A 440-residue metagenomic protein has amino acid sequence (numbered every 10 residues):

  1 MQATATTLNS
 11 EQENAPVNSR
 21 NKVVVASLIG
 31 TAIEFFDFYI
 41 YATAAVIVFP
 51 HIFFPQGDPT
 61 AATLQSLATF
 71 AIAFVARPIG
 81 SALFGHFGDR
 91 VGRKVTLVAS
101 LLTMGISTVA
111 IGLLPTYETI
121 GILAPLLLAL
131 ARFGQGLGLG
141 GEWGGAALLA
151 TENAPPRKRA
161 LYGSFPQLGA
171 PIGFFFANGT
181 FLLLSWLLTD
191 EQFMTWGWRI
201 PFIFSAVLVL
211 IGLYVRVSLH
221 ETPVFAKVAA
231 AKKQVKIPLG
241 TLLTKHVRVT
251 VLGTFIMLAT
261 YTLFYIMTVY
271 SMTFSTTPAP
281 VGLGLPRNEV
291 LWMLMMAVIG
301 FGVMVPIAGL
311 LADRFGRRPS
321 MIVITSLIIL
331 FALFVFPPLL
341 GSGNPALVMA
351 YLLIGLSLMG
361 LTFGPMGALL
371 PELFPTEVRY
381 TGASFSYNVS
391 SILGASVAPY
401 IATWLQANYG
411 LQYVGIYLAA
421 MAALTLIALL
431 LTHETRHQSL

Functional and structural regions predicted by a protein language model:
A42-T43, H246-F301, G394-A398: Extracytoplasmic gate region of multi-pass secondary transporters
A45-R77: Extracellular/periplasmic helix-loop-helix junction of adjacent transmembrane segments in MFS-like secondary
L67-H86, G105-S107, M295-A308: Central cavity-lining transmembrane alpha-helices of secondary-active solute carriers, predominantly the Major
R90-L102, R314-S326: Cytoplasmic membrane-interface "Motif A"-like loop-to-helix N-cap segments of 12-TM Major Facilitator Superfamily
L102-I120, S326-S342: C-terminal ends and interior cores of transmembrane alpha-helices in multi-pass membrane transporters/permeases
L161-S185, Y387-A398: Glycine-rich segments within core transmembrane alpha-helices of 12-TM secondary carriers
G212-L219, M421-L440: Multi-pass alpha-helical transporter architecture, strongest for 12-TM Major Facilitator/SLC carriers used
R318-P365: C-terminal transmembrane helical hairpin of 12-TM major facilitator-type secondary transporters
